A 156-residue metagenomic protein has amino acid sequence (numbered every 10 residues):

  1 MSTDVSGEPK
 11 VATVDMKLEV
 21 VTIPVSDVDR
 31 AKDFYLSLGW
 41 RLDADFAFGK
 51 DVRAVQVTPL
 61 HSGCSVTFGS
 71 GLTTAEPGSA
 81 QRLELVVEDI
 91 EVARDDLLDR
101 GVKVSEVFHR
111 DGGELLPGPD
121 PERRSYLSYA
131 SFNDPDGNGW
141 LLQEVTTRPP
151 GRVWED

Functional and structural regions predicted by a protein language model:
M1-V14, F46, V55, L85 (+1 more regions): Vicinal oxygen chelate
T13-M16, T22-S65, V92, D99: Core segments of cupin and vicinal oxygen chelate
D15-V20, G78-R82, L127: Short, solvent-exposed beta-strand edge segments and adjacent coil->beta transition regions
K17, S65-T67, G139-L141: Short hydrophobic-acidic sequence motifs that mark active-site Asp/Glu residues
D27, D89, D134: Acidic di-acidic motifs
P59, F68-S70, E144: Residue-level recognition of conserved beta-strand positions in structured domain cores
S62, G71-T73, T147: Residue-level signature for short turns and capping positions that connect secondary-structure elements
G69-A93: Helix-adjacent hinge/juxtasegments
